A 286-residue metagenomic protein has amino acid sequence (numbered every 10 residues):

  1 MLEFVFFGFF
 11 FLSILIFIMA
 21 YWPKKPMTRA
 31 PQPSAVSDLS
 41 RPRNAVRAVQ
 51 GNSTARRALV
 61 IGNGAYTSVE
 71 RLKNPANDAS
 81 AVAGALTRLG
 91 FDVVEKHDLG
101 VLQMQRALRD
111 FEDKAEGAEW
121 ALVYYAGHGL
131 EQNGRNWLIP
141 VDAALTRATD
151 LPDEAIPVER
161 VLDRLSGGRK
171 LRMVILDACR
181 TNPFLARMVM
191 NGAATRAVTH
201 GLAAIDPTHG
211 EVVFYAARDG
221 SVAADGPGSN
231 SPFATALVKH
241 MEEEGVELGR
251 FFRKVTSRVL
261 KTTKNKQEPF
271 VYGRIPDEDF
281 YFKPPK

Functional and structural regions predicted by a protein language model:
M1-K286: Cysteine endopeptidase catalytic domains of the caspase/legumain-like
